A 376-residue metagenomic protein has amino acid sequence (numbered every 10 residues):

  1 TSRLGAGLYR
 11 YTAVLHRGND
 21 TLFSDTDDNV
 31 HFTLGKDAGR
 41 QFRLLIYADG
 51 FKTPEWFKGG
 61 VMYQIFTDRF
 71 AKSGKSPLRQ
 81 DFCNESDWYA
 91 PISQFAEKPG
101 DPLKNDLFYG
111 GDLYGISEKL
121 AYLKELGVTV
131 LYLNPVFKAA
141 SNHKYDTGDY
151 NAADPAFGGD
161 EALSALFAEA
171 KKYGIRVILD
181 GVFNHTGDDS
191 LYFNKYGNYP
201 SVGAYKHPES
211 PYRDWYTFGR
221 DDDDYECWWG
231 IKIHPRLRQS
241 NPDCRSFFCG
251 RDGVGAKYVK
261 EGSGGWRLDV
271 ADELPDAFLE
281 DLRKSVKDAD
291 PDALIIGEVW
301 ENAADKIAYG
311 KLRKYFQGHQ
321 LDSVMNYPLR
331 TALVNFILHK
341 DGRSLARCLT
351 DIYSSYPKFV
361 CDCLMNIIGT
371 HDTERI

Functional and structural regions predicted by a protein language model:
T1-Q64, K72-F95, F108: The feature marks proteins involved in alpha-glucan
V61, G127, D146, G262-G264 (+1 more regions): Short loop/turn motifs at secondary-structure junctions
Q64-F66, Y132-N134, I178-V182, D269-A271 (+2 more regions): A cross-family glycoside hydrolase active-site/sugar-binding cleft signature
T67-T129, V136-K260, L282-D288, D305-K306 (+1 more regions): Substrate-binding/active-site clefts of carbohydrate-active enzymes
D68-A71, F137-K138, F183-N184, G264 (+3 more regions): Short, solvent-exposed loop/turn segments at secondary-structure junctions
F167-R176, H185, S190-S201, G264 (+1 more regions): Active-site-proximal helices and loops of the catalytic beta/alpha 8
P242, R267-V270, I376: Active-site rim elements
K358-I376: Active-site clefts of carbohydrate-active enzymes
